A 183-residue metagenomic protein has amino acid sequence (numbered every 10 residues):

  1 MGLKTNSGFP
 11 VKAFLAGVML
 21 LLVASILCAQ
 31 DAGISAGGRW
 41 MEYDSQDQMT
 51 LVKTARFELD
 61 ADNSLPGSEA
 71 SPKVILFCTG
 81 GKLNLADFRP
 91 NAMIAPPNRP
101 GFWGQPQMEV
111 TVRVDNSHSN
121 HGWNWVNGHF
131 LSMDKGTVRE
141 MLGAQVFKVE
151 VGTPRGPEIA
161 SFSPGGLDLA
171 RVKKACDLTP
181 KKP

Functional and structural regions predicted by a protein language model:
M1-V11: N-terminal secretory signal peptides that target proteins for export/translocation
V11-L20: Sec-dependent signal peptide recognition, specifically the positively charged N-region followed immediately by
V23-I26: N-terminal signal peptide c-region/cleavage motif recognized by signal peptidases
A29-P183: A generic "folded-domain core" signal
